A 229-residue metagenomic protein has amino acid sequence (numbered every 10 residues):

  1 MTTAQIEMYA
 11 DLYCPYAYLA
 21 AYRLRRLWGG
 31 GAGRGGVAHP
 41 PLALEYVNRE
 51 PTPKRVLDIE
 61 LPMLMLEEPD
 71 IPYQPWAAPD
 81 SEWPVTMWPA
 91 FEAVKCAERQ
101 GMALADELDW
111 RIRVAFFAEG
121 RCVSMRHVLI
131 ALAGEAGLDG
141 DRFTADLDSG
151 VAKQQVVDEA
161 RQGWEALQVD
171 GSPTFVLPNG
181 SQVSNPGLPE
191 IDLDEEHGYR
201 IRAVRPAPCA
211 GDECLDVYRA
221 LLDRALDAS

Functional and structural regions predicted by a protein language model:
M1, W88, V169-D170: A generic fold-level signal
T2-E7: Extreme N-terminal starter segment of soluble prokaryotic enzymes
Y9-Y13: Aromatic-flanked redox-active Cys/Sec active sites in thiol-based oxidoreductases, especially the WC-centered
C14-A17, F175: The canonical Cys-X-X-Cys-His
Y18-G120, M125, V204-C209, C214-L221 (+1 more regions): Structural alpha/beta surface segment adjacent to cysteine/selenocysteine redox centers across thiol/disulfide enzymes
A21-W28, V114-S229: C-terminal cap of thioredoxin/glutaredoxin-like
